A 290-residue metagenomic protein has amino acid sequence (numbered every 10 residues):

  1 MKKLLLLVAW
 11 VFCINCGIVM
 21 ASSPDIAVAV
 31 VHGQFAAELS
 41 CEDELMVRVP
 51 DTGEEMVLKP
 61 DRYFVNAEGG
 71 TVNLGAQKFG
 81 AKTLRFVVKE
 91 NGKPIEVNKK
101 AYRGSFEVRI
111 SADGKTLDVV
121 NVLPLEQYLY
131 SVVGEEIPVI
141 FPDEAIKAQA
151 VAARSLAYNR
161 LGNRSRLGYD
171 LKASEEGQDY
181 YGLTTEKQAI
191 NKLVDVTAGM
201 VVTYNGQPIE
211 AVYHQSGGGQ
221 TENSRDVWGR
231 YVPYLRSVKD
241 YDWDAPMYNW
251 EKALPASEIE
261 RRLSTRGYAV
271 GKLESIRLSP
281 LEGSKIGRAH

Functional and structural regions predicted by a protein language model:
M1-H290: Conserved, single-site charged/polar hotspot
